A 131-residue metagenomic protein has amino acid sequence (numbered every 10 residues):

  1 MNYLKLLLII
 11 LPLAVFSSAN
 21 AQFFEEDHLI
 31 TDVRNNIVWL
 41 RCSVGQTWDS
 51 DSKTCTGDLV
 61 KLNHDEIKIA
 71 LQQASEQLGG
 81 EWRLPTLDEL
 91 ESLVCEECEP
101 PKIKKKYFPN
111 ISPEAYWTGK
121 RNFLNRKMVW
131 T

Functional and structural regions predicted by a protein language model:
M1, V44, N122: Residue-level marker of positions within ordered structural domains that often coincide with functionally constrained
L4-V15: Sec-dependent N-terminal signal peptides
I9-L11, E26, A74: Generic marker of residues within folded, mature protein domains
V15-A21: Sec/Tat signal peptide C-region and signal peptidase I cleavage site
E25, I30-T31, N36-W39, V44 (+2 more regions): Post-signal/leader-peptide non-cytosolic segments of secretory proteins
H28, V33-R83, L87-L90, V94-E96: Short aromatic-cysteine micro-motif
K68-E81, L87-T131: An exposed tryptophan-centered "aromatic clamp" motif
